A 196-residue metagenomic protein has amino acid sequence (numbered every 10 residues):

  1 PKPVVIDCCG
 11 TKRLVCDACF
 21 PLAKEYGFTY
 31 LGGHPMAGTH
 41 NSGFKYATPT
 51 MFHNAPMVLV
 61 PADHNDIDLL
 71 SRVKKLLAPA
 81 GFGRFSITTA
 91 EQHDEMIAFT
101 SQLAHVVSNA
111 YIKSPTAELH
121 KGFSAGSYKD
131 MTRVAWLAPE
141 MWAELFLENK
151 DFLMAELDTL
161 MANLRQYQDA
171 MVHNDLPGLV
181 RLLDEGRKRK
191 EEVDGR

Functional and structural regions predicted by a protein language model:
P1-K45: Rossmann-like NAD(P)(H) cofactor-binding subdomain of soluble oxidoreductases
K12, H40, N65-D66, L153: Alpha-helix N-cap/loop-to-helix initiation residues
C16-D17, S42, I67-S71, L157: Conserved strand-to-helix beginnings and helix N-cap segments that scaffold or border functional pockets
Y46-M51, E144: Short, flexible, solvent-exposed loop/turn segments with mixed acidic/basic and small polar residues
P49-R133: Internal alpha-helical scaffold of NAD(P)-dependent oxidoreductase catalytic cores
L119-R189: Interdomain hinge/lid region at the active-site interface of Rossmann-like NAD(P)-dependent oxidoreductases
E192-R196: Amphipathic alpha-helical coiled-coil segments
